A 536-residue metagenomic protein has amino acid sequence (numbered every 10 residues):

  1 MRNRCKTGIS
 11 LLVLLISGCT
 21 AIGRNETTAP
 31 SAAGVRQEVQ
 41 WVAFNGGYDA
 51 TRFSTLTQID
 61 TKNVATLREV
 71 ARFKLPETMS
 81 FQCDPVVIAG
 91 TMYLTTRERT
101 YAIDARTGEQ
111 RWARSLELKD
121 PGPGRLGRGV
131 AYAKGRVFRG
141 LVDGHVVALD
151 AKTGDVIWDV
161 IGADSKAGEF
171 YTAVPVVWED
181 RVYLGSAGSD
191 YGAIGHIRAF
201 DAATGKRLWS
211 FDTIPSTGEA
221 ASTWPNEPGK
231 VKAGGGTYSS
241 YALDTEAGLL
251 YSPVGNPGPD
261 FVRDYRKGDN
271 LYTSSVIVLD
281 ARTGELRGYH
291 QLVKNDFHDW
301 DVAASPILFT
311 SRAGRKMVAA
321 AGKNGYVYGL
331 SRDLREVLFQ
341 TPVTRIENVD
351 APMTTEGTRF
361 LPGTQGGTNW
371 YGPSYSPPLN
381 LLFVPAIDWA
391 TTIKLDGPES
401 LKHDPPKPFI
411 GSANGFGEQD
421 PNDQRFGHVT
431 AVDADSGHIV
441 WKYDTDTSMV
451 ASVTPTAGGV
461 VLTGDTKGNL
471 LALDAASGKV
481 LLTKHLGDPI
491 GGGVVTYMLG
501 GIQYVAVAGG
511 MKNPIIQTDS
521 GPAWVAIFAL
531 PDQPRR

Functional and structural regions predicted by a protein language model:
M1-I9: Bacterial N-terminal signal peptides that target proteins for export
I16-G18: C-terminal motif of bacterial Sec signal peptides marking the signal peptidase cleavage site
T20-I22: Bacterial signal peptide processing site
T27-L75, E109-L118, D155-D164, K206-I214 (+9 more regions): Aromatic (tryptophan-biased) beta-strands that constitute blades/sheets of beta-rich domains
E38-N45, T78-E98, G122-V146, F170-I194 (+9 more regions): Repeat-blade elements of multi-bladed beta-propeller folds
A50-G162, T456: N-terminal cofactor/phosphate-binding cores enriched in small/glycine residues, especially glycine-rich loops such as
L149, G195-K206, D269-G284, S331 (+2 more regions): Beta-propeller blade signature
G192-H196, F261, T273, Y326-Y328 (+2 more regions): Structural motif
